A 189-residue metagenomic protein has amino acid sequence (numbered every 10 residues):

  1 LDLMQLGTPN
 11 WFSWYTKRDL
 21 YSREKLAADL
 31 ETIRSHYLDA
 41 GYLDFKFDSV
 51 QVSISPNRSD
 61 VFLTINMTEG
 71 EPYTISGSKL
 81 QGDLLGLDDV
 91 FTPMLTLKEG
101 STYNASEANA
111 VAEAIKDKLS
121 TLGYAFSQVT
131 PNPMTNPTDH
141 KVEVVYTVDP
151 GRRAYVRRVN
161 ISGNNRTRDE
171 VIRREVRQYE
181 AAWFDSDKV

Functional and structural regions predicted by a protein language model:
L1-V189: Interaction-mediating elements
